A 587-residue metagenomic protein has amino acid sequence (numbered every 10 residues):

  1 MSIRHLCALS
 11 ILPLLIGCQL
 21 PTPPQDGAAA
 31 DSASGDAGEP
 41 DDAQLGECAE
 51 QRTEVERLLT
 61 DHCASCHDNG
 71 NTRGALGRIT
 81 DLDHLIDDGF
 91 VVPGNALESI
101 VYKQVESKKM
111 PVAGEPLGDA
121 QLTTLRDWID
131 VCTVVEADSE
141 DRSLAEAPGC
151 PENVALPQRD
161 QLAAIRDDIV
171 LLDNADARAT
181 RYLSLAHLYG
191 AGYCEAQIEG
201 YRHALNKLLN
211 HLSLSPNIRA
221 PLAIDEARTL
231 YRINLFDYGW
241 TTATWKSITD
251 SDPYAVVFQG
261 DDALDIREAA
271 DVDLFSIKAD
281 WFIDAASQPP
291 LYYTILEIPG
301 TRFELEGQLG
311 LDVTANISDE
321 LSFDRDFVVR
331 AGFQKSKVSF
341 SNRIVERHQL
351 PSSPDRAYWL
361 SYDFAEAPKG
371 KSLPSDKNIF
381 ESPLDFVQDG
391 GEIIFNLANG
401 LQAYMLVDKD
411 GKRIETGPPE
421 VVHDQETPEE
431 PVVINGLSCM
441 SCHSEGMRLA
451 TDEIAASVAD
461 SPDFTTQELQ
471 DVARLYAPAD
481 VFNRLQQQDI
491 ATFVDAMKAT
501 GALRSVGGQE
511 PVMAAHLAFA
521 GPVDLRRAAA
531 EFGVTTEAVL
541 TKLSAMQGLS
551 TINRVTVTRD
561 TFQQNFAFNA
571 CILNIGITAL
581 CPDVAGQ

Functional and structural regions predicted by a protein language model:
M1-S10: Bacterial N-terminal signal peptides that target proteins for export
L15-G17: C-terminal motif of bacterial Sec signal peptides marking the signal peptidase cleavage site
L20-A30, G35, E39, Q44-T123 (+6 more regions): Solvent-exposed helix-loop boundary motif
E56-I79, D130-D141, N435-E453: Periplasmic/extracellular electron-transfer cofactor-ligation site, primarily the c-type cytochrome heme-c attachment
R73-G77, Y102-R126, E136-A137, A496-V523 (+1 more regions): Axial heme c-ligation environment in periplasmic c-type cytochrome domains
R142-E152, R448-K542: Domain-exit/linker segments immediately C-terminal to small folded modules
V170-S441, M447, E453, C571 (+1 more regions): Extended surface/linker regions that mediate inter-domain or inter-protein docking in multi-component redox
K542-Q587: C-terminal non-catalytic accessory extensions
